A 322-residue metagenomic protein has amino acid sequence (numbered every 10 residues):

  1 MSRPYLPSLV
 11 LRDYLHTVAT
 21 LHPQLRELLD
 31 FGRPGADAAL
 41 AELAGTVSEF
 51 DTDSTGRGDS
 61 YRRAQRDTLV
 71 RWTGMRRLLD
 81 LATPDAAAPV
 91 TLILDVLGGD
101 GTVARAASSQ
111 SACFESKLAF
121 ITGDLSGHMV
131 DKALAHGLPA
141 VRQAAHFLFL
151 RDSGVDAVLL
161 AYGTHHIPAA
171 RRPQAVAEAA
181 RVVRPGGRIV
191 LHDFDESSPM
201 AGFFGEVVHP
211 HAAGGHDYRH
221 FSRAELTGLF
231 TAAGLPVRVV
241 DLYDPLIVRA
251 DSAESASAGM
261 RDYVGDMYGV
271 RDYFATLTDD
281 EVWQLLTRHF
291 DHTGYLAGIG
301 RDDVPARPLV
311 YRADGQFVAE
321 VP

Functional and structural regions predicted by a protein language model:
S2-A88, T102-A106, M129: Conserved class I S-adenosyl-L-methionine
V47-D51, D244-R307: C-terminal helical/coil "lid" or tail adjacent to the Rossmann-like core of SAM-dependent
L92-F147: Class I SAM-dependent methyltransferase SAM/SAH-binding core
L159: A conserved beta-strand element that flanks and buttresses the S-adenosyl-L-methionine
P173-P185: A short glycine-rich, Lys/Arg-flanked "PGG" loop and its adjoining helix->strand segment in the class I
V190-A212: Conserved class I S-adenosyl-L-methionine
Y218-G234: Short alpha-helix
L235-L246: Conserved S-adenosyl-L-methionine
